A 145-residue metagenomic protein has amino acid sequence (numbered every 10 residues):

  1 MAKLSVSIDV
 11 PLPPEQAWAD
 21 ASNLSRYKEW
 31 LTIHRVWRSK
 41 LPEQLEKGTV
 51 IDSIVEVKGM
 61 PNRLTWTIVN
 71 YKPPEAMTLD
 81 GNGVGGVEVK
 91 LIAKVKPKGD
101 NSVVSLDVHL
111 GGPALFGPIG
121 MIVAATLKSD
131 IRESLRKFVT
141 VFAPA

Functional and structural regions predicted by a protein language model:
M1, P61, G86-E88: Short solvent-exposed loop/turn micro-motifs enriched in small/polar/acidic residues
M1-D9, K98, R132, P144-A145: Hydrophobic-ligand-binding modules of eukaryotic lipid transfer/binding families
M1-E46: Hydrophobic ligand-binding cavity/cleft-lining segments
V6-I8, L64-N70, V89-P97: Hydrophobic/aromatic beta-strand elements that line small-molecule binding cavities or substrate pockets in beta-rich
E15-W18, R132, R136: Amphipathic alpha-helical segments that line or abut small-molecule/effector binding pockets and mediate allosteric
R38-V84, V103, E133-A145: Glycine-rich portal/gate segments that line the openings of hydrophobic small-molecule binding cavities
G81-S129, E133: Beta-strand/loop substructures that line and gate deep hydrophobic ligand-binding cavities in soluble
